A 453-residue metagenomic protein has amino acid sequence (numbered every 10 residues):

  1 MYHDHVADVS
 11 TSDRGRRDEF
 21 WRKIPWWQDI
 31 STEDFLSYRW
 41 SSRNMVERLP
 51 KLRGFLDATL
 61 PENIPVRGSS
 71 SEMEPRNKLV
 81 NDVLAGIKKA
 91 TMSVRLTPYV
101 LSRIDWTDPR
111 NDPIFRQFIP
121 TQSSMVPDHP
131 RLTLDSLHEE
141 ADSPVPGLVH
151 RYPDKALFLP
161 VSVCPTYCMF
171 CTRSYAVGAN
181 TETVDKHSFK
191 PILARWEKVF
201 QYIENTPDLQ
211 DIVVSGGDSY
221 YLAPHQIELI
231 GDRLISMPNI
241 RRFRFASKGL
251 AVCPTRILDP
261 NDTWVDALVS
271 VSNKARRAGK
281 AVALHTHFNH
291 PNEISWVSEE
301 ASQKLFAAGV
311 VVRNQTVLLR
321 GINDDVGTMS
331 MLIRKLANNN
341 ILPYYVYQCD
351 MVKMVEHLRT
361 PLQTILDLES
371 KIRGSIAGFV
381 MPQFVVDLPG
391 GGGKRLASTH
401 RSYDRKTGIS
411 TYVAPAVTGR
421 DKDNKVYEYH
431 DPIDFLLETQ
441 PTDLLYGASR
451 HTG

Functional and structural regions predicted by a protein language model:
M1-R151: Flexible, acidic/Gly-rich N-terminal and inter-domain linker regions that tether and position cofactor-handling modules
L96, A141-S174: N-terminal pre-triad scaffold of radical SAM enzymes
V100, C168, Y344: Conserved, mostly hydrophobic/aromatic
N111, Q117, K190-Q201, E228: Active-site glycine-rich loop that binds ribose-phosphate moieties when present
D154, F170, S188-A194: Active-site-proximal, glycine-rich beta->alpha crossover segments in alpha/beta enzymes that shape flexible
C171-T183: Iron-sulfur (Fe-S) cluster-binding segments and ferredoxin-like electron-carrier domains, especially [2Fe-2S]
W196-P207, D211, Y220-I376: Conserved AdoMet/S-adenosylmethionine-binding subsite of the radical SAM
T364-G453: C-terminal accessory extensions appended to soluble enzyme cores
